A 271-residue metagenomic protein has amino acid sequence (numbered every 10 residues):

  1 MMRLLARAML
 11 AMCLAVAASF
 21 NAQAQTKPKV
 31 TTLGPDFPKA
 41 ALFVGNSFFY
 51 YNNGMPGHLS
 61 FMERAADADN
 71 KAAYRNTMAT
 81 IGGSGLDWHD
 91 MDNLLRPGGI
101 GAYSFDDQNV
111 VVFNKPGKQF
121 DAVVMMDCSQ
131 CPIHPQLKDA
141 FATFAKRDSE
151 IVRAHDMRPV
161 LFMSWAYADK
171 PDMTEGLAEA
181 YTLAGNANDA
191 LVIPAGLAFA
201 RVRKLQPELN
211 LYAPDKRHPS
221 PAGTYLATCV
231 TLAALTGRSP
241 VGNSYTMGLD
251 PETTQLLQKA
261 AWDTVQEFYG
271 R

Functional and structural regions predicted by a protein language model:
M1-M9: Bacterial N-terminal signal peptides that target proteins for export
A8-S19: Bacterial N-terminal signal peptides
F20-A24: Sec/Tat signal peptide C-region and signal peptidase I cleavage site
Q25-A65: N-terminal module-boundary/linker segments of secreted carbohydrate-active enzymes
P35-P38, F49-G57, P135-T143, P171-E175 (+2 more regions): Soluble non-cytosolic domains of exported or imported proteins
Y50-K138: Conserved SGNH/GDSL esterase-like catalytic core that processes O-acyl groups on lipids and polysaccharides
D107-T224, A233: Alpha-helical cap/lid subdomain in secreted, periplasmic, or secretory-pathway luminal O-acyl-processing enzymes
L211, H218, T228-R271: Conserved catalytic region of serine esterases and O-acyltransferases that act on ester linkages in lipids
